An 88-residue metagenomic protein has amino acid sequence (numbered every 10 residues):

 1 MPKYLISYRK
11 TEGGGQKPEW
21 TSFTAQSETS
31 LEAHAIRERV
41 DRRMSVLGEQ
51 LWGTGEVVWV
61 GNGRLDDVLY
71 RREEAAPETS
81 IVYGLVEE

Functional and structural regions predicted by a protein language model:
M1-W20: Short aromatic-glycine-(Arg/Gly/Cys) micro-motifs in beta-strand/loop hairpins
K3, F23, A75-A76: Compositionally biased, low-complexity segments
Y4-L5, E32-H34, D67: Coiled-coil-like amphipathic alpha-helices with heptad-repeat character
R9, G15, E32, R43-S45: A periodicity- and composition-biased signal for non-globular, repetitive helical segments
G14, A35, W59-G61: Residue-level signal for the start and early helices of compact helical domains
K17-E32: A short, exposed loop/beta-hairpin motif centered on an aromatic-Gly-Thr core
I36-V40: Short amphipathic alpha-helices in soluble, non-transmembrane regions that often serve as interface/regulatory elements
D41-E88: Short, mixed-charge low-complexity intrinsically disordered segments
